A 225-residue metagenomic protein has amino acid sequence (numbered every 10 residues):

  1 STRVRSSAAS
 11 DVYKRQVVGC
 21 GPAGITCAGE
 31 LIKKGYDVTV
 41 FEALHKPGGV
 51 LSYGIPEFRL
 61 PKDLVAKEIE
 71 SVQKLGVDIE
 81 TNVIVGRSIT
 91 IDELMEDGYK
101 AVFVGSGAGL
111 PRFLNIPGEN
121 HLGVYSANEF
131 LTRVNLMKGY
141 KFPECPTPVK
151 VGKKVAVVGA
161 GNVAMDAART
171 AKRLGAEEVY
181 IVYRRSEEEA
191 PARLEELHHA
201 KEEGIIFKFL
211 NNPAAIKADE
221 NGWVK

Functional and structural regions predicted by a protein language model:
T2-A9, Y13: Single conserved hydrophobic/aromatic residue that forms the stacking wall/gate of nucleotide- or nucleobase-binding
K14-C20, G152-V158: Beta1/beta-strand and adjacent pyrophosphate-binding region of the FAD-binding site in flavoprotein oxidoreductases
R15-D37, A164-K172: N-terminal Rossmann-like FAD-binding beta1-loop-alpha1 element of flavoenzymes
Q16, T39-V40, A156, Y180: A structural signal for isolated positions on well-ordered beta-strands in alpha/beta enzyme cores
Y36-S52, I181-E187: Glycine-rich FAD pyrophosphate-binding loop
D63-F113, E129, K138-C145, K150 (+1 more regions): A Rossmann-like FAD-binding core segment of flavoenzymes
K100, L122, K153: Conserved acidic residues
N115-L131: A short, gly/pro- and small-residue-rich
